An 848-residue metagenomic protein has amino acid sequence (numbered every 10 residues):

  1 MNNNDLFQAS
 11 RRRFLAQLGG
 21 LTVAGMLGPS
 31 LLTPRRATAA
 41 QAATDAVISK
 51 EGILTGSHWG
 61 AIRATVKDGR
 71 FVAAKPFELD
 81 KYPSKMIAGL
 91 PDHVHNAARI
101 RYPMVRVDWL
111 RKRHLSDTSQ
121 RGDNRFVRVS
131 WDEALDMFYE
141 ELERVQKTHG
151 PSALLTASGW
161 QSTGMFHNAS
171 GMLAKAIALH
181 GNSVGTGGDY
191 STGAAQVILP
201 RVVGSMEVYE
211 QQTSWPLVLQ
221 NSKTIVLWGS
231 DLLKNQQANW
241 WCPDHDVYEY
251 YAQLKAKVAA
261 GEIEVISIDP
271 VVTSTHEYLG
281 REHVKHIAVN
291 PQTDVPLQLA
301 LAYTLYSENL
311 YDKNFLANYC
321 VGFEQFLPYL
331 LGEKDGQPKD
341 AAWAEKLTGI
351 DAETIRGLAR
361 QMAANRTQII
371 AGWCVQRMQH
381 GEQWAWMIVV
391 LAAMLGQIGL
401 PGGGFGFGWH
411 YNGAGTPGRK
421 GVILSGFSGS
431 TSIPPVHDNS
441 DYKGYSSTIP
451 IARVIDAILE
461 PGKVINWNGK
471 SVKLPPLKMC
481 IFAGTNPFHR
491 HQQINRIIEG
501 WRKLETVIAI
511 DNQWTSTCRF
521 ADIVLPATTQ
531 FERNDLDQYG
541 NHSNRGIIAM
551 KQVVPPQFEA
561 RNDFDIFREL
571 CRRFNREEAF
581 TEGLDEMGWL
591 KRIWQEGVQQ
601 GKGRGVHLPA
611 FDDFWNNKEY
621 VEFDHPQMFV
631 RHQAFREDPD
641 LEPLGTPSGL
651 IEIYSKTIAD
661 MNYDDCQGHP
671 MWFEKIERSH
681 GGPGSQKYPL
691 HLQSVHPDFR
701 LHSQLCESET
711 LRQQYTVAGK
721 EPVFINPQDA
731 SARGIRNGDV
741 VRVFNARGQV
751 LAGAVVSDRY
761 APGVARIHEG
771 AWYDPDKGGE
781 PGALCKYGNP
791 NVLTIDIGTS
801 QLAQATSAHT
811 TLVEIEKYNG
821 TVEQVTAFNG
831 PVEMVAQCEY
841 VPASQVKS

Functional and structural regions predicted by a protein language model:
N2-L310, L570-R572, S731, P775-S848: N-terminal export/assembly segments and adjacent metallocofactor-ligating motifs of anaerobic energy-metabolism
W109-E133, L310-A352, V553-E652, L692 (+3 more regions): N-terminal leader/propeptide and maturation segments of large enzyme subunits in energy/redox metabolism and hydrolases
G122, D231, R281-H283, F323 (+3 more regions): Flexible glycine/proline-enriched surface loops and loop-helix/loop-strand junctions
N168-A256, A260-I268, T275, V295-L299 (+3 more regions): Extended redox/cofactor-interaction regions of prokaryotic respiratory oxidoreductases
G185, Y311-N314, T354-R356, Q368-I370 (+7 more regions): Acidic/polar loop patches that form or flank catalytic/metal-binding clefts of enzymes that bind anionic ligands
L301, G322-R453: Active-site phosphate/pyrophosphate-binding segments
F531-P556, I566, C571-R573: Glycine/threonine-rich phosphate-binding loop and adjacent beta-strand/alpha-helix elements that clamp
Q557, D563-F614, K687, S703 (+2 more regions): Long, contiguous, secondary-structure-rich segments that constitute the structural scaffold of globular domains
